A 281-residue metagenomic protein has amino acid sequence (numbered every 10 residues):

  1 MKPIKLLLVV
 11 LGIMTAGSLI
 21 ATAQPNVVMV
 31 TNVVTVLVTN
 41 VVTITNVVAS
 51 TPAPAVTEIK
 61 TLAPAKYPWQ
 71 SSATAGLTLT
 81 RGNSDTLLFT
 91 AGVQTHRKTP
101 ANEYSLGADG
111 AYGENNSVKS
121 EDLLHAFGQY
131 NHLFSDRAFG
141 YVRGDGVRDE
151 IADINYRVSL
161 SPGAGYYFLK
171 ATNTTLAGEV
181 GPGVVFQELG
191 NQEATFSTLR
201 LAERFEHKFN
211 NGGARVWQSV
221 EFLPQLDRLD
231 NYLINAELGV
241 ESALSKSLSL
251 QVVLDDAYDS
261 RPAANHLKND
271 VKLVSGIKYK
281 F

Functional and structural regions predicted by a protein language model:
M1-Y67: Cleavable N-terminal export/targeting peptides
W69, A101-L106, R137-G140, T172-L176 (+2 more regions): Repeated loop/turn-to-beta-strand initiation elements of outer-membrane beta-barrel proteins
A75-L77, V93, L106-Y112, A126-Y130 (+6 more regions): Transmembrane beta-barrel strands of outer-membrane/channel proteins
G76, Q94-H96, Q129-N131, D145 (+5 more regions): Transmembrane beta-barrel domains of outer membrane proteins
L77-R81, R97-T99, G110-E114, G146-E150 (+5 more regions): Transmembrane beta-strands of outer-membrane beta-barrel pores
L79-L87, N115-E121, R148-N155, L189-T195 (+2 more regions): Solvent-exposed loop/turn segments connecting transmembrane beta-strands in outer-membrane beta-barrel proteins
R97-A101, F134-D136, Y166-K170, F186-E188 (+3 more regions): Outer-membrane beta-barrel proteins
N269-F281: Outer-membrane beta-barrel "beta-signal"
